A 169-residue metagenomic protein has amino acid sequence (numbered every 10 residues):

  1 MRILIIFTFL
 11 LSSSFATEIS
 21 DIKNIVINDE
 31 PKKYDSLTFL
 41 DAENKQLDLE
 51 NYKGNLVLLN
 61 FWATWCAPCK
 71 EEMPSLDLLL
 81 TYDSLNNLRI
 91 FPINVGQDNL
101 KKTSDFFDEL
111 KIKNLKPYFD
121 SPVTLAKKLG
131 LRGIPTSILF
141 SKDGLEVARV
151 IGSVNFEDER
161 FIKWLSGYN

Functional and structural regions predicted by a protein language model:
I3-S13: Sec-dependent N-terminal signal peptides
T17-L49: N-terminal "domain-start" segment that seeds a small globular fold
Y34-D35, V57, I134-P135: Short loop/turn microsegments at loop-to-beta-strand junctions
D48-K70: Short active-site neighborhood of thiol/selenol oxidoreductases, capturing the structured segment around
Y52-N55, L85, I112-N114, L131-R132: Active-site acidic short loop of glycosyltransferases
E71-L110, S121-K127: Structural microenvironment flanking redox-active thiols in thiol-disulfide oxidoreductases
D105-K113, D120-W164: Thiol/disulfide oxidoreductase modules built on the thioredoxin-like
